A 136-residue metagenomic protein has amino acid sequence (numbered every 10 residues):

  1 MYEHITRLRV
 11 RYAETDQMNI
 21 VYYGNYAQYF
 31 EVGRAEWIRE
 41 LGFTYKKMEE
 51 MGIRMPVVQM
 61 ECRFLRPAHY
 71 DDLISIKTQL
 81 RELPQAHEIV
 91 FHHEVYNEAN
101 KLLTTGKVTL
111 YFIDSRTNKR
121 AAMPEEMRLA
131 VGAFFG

Functional and structural regions predicted by a protein language model:
M1-Q59, S115-G136: Hot-dog-fold acyl-thioester-processing enzymes
T6, H69-L73, R81-G136: HotDog/MaoC-like acyl-thioester-processing domains
A13-D16, Y23, A27-R34, R63-P67 (+4 more regions): Residue-level signal for functionally critical sites in structured catalytic/ligand-binding pockets
W37-E82, A86-E88, L103: Hydrophobic beta-strand-centered segment that forms part of the acyl-chain substrate-binding groove
